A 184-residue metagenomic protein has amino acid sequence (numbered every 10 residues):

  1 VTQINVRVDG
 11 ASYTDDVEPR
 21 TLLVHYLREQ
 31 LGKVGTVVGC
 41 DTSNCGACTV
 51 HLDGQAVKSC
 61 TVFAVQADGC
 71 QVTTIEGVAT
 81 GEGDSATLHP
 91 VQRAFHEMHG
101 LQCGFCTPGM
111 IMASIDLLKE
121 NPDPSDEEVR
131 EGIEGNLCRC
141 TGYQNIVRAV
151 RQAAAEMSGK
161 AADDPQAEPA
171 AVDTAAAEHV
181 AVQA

Functional and structural regions predicted by a protein language model:
V1-A184: Signature of N-terminal electron-transfer/Fe-S-associated modules in redox systems
